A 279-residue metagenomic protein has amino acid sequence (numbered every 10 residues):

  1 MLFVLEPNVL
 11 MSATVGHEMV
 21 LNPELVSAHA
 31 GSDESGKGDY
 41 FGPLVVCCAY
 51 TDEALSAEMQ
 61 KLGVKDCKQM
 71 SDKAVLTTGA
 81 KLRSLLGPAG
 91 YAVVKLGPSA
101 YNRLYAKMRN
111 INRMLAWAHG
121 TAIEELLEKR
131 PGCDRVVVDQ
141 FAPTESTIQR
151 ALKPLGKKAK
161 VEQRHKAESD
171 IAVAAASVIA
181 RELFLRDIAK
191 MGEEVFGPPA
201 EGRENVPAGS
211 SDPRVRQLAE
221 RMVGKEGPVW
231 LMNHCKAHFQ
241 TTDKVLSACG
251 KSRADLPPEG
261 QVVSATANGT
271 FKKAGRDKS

Functional and structural regions predicted by a protein language model:
M1-S279: RNase H-like, Mg2+-dependent phosphodiesterase core, and more generally RNA phosphate-backbone-engaging helix-loop
